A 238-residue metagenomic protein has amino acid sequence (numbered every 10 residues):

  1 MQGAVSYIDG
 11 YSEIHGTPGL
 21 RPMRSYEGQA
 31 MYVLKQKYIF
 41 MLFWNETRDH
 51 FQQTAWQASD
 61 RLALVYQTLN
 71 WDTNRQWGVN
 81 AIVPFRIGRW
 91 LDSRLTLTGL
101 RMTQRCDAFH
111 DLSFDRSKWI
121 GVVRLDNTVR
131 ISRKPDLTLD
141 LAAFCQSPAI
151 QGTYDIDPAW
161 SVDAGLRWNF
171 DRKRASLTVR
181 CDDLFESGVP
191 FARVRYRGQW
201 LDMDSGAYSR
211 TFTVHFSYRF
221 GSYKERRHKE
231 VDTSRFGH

Functional and structural regions predicted by a protein language model:
M1-R48, P135-A142, D155, A159: Structural signature of Gram-negative outer-membrane beta-barrels, strongest in the C-terminal barrel of TonB-dependent
M1-S6, G10-I14, N45, H50-S59 (+4 more regions): Outer-membrane beta-barrel translocator domains and adjoining extracellular loop/strand segments of Gram-negative
H15, R21, E27, I39-T96 (+1 more regions): Outer membrane beta-barrel strand-and-loop segments of large Gram-negative receptors, especially TonB-dependent
R21-K37, L42-W44, Q76-W77, P84-R86 (+3 more regions): Outer-membrane beta-barrel transmembrane strands
R24, L34-Q36, E46, F85-L91 (+3 more regions): Outer-membrane beta-barrel strand-turn architecture
Y26, Y32, Y38-E46, L95-R101 (+4 more regions): Transmembrane beta-barrel strands of outer-membrane/channel proteins
L34-Y38, W77, R89-L95, P135-L139 (+2 more regions): Outer-envelope beta-barrel architecture signal
S117-H238: Conserved C-terminal beta-signal and adjacent last beta-strands/turns of outer-membrane beta-barrel proteins
